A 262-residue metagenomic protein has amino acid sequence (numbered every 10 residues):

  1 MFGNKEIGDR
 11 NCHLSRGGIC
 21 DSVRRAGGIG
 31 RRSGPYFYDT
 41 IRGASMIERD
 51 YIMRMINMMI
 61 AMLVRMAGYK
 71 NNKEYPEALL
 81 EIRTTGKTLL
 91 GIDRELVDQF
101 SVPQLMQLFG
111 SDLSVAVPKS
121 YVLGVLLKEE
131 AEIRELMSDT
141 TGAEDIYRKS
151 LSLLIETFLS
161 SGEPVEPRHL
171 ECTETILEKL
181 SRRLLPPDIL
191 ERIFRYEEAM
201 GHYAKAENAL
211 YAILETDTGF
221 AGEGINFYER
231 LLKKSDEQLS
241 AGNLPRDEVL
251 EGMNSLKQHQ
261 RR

Functional and structural regions predicted by a protein language model:
R24-R25: Intrinsic disorder/low-complexity segments
F37-M137, E144-S160, H202-T218, K234-R262: N-terminal alpha-helical interaction modules that lie
N57, V122, E129, C172 (+3 more regions): "A position-specific structural signal for the A-helix of alpha-solenoid helical repeats
S152-A199: Alpha-helical adaptor scaffolds
